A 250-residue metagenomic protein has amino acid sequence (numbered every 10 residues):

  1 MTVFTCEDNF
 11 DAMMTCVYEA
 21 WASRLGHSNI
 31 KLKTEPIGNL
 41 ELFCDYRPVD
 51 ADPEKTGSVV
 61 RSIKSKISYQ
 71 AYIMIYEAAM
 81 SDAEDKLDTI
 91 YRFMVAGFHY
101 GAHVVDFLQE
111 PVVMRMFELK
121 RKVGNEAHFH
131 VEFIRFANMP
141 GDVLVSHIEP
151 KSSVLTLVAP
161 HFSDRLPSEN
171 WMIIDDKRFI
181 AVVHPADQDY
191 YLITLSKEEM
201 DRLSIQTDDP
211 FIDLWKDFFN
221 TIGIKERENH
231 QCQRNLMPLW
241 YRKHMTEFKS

Functional and structural regions predicted by a protein language model:
M1-P53: N-terminal ordered "arm"
T2-N9, R47, P111, V143-V154 (+1 more regions): Conserved aromatic-histidine-acidic binding/catalytic patches
A12-S23, R92-A96, L157-D164, I212-N220: Short, hydrophobic/amphipathic alpha-helical patches that form generic packing surfaces within helical domains
K33-H130: Charged, alpha-helical interface segments at or near domain boundaries
R47-K55, D189-R202: Acidic, Ser/Thr-rich peripheral helices and adjacent loops at domain boundaries
I73-A78, D176-K177, E228-R234: Short coil/turn segments at secondary-structure boundaries
A102-L192: Internal, well-folded beta-alpha domain core
S168-N170, A181-V182, A186, E199-S250: Long, compositionally biased intrinsically disordered terminal regions
